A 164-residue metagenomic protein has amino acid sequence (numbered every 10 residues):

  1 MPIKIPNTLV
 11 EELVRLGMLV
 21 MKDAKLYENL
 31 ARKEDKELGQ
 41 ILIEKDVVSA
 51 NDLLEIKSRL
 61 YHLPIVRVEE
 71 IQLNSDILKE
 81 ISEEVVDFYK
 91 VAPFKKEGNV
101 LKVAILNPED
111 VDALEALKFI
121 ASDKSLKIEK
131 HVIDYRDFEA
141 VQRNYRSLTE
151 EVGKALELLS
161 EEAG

Functional and structural regions predicted by a protein language model:
P2-G164: N-terminal, intrinsically disordered, highly charged
